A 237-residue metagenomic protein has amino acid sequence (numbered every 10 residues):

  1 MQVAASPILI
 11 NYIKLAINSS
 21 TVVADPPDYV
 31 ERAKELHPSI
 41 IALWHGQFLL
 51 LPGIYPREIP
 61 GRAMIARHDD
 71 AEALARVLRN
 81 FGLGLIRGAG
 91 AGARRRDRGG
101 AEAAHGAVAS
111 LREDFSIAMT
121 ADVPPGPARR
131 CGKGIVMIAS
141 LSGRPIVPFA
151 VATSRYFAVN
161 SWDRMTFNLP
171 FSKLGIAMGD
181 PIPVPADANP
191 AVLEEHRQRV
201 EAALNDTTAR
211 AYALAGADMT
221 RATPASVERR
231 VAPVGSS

Functional and structural regions predicted by a protein language model:
M1-I59, G82-G84, R199-S237: Membrane-anchoring hydrophobic helices of lipid-metabolizing enzymes
V3-A24, R62-A109: Membrane-interfacial amphipathic helices and adjacent loop/beta segments that form the lipid-substrate binding surface
I40-A42, M64, S116-T120: Structural motif
A66-H68, D122, V151-A152: Cofactor-binding loop segments of dinucleotide-utilizing enzymes, especially the Rossmann-like FAD- and NAD(P)+-binding
D70-E72, R94, P127, T153-A158: Short gly/pro/ser/thr-enriched loop/turn and capping motifs at secondary-structure boundaries
A104-I138, S142: Catalytic-site beta-strand/loop segments enriched in glycine and acidic/polar residues
R129-P190: A cross-family acyltransferase "interaction/gating" segment
